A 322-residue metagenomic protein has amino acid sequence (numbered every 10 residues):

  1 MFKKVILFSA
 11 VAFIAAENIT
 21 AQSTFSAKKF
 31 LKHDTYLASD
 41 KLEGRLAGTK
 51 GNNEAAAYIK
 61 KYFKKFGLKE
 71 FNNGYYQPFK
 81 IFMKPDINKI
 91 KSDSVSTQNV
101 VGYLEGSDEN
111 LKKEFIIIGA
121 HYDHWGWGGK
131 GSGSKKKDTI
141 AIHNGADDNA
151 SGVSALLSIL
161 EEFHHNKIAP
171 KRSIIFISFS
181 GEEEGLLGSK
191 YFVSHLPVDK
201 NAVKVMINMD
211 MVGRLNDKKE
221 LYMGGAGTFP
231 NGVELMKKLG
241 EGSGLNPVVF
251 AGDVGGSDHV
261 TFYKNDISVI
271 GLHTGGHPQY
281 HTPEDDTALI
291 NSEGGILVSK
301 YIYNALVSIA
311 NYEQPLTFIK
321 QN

Functional and structural regions predicted by a protein language model:
M1-F25: Bacterial Sec-dependent N-terminal signal peptides
E17-E70, K113, I319-N322: N-terminal hydrophobic or amphipathic helices/low-complexity stretches enriched in small/hydrophobic/Pro/Gly
S23, D40-K50, D86-K91, D138-N149 (+4 more regions): Second-shell loop/turn segments in exported
L37, F63, K84, I90-S132: Acidic/His- and Gly-rich active-site-bordering loop/insert found across diverse amide/peptide-bond hydrolases
R45-E105: A non-catalytic alpha/beta surface segment that caps or lines the substrate-entry region of metallo-dependent hydrolase
L111-K112, I118-G119, D123-H124, G128-E184 (+1 more regions): Alpha-helical metal-binding/catalytic segments enriched in His/Glu/Asp
H165, P278-N322: His/Asp/Glu-rich mid-to-C-terminal helical/loop segments that flank catalytic regions of hydrolases
F179-H277, T317: Metal-dependent peptidase/peptidase-like ectodomains
